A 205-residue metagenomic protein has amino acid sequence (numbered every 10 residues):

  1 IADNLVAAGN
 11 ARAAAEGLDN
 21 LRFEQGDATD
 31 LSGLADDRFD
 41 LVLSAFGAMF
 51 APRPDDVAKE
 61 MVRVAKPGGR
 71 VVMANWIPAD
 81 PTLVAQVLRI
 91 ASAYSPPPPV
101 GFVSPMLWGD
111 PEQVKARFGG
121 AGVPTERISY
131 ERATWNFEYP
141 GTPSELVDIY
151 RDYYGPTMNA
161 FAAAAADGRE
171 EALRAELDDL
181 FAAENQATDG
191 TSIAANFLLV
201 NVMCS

Functional and structural regions predicted by a protein language model:
I1-G33, L41, D55-E60: Class I SAM-dependent methyltransferase SAM/SAH-binding core
N10-A13, A91, F118, G122 (+2 more regions): Conserved hydrophobic residues forming the short capping helix/wall of the S-adenosyl-L-methionine
R38-F46, V72, L199: Short SAM/SAH-binding signature in class I
D40-D55, I77: A short SAM/SAH-binding and catalytic strip from SAM-dependent methyltransferases
S44-G47, V87, F118, L146 (+1 more regions): Generic structural signal for conserved hydrophobic packing positions in ordered secondary structure
D55-D56, V62, K66-G141, T157: Conserved catalytic/acceptor-binding region of the Class I
A121-P124, S144-D152, P156, I193-S205: Core SAM-dependent methyltransferase catalytic element
R127-T188: C-terminal helical/coil "lid" or tail adjacent to the Rossmann-like core of SAM-dependent
